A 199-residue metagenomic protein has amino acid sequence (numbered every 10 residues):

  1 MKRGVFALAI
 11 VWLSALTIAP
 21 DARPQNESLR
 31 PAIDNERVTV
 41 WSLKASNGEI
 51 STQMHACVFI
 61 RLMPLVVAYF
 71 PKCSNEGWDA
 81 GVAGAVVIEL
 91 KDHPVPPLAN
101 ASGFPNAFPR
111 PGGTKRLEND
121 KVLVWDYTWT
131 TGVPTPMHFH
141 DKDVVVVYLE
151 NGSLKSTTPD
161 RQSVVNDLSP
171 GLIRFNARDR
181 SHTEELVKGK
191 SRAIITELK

Functional and structural regions predicted by a protein language model:
M1-G4: Positively charged n-region of N-terminal signal peptides that target proteins for export
A7-T17: Bacterial N-terminal signal peptides
P20-P24: Boundary at the C-terminal end of the N-terminal hydrophobic targeting segment
L29-M54: N-terminal targeting signals for Sec/Tat export/insertion, comprising classic cleavable signal peptides
E49-V67, H140-D160: Glycine- and acidic-residue-biased ligand/ion/polar-headgroup-sensing regions
H55-C57, K72-H93, N151, A177-K199: Ligand-binding loop in jelly-roll beta-barrel domains
R61-S74, R161-D179: Short acidic-glycine-tyrosine-enriched beta hairpin
D79-V124: Surface-exposed beta-loop interaction hotspot
